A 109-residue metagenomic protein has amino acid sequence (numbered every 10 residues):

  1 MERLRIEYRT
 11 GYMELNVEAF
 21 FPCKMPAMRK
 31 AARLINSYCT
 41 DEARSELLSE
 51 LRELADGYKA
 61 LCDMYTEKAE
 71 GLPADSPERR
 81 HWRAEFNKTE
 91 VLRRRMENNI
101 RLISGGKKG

Functional and structural regions predicted by a protein language model:
E2-Y12: Short aromatic-glycine-(Arg/Gly/Cys) micro-motifs in beta-strand/loop hairpins
E14-V17: Short linear proline/tyrosine/threonine-rich motifs used for host-factor recruitment and membrane trafficking/assembly
A19-F21, C39-R44, K68-R80: Charged, low-complexity interaction regions
A27, A31-A32: A short, charged, amphipathic alpha-helix used as a generic interaction element across diverse proteins
I35-K59: Short, charge/polar-rich alpha-helical segments
L51, Y58-A69, M96, I103: Non-transmembrane amphipathic alpha-helical segments
P77-V91: Short, charged, amphipathic alpha-helical segments
N87-K108: Amphipathic alpha-helical coiled-coil segments
